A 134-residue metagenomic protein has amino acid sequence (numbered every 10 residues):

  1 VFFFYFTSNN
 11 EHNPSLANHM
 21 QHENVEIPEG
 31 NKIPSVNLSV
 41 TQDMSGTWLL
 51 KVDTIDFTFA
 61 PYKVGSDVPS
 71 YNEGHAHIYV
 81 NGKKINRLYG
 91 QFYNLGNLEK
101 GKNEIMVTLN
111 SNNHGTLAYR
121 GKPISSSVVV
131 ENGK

Functional and structural regions predicted by a protein language model:
V1-Y5: Hydrophobic membrane-insertion alpha-helices, especially the h-region of bacterial N-terminal signal peptides
H12-D43: Short, compositionally biased P/S/T/A/G/V-rich stretches that sit at domain boundaries
Q42-D56: Contiguous beta-strand segments within globular domains
W48-V52, K100-N112: Short, well-structured beta-strand segments within conserved domains
T54-V68: Short amphipathic, basic-aromatic surface patches that mediate peripheral association with negatively charged
I78-G82: Short strand-turn-strand beta-turns centered on an Asx-Gly dipeptide
K83-G90: Short beta-strand segments within Ig-like beta-sandwich modules, predominantly Fibronectin type-III
H114-P123: Beta-sandwich strand segments
